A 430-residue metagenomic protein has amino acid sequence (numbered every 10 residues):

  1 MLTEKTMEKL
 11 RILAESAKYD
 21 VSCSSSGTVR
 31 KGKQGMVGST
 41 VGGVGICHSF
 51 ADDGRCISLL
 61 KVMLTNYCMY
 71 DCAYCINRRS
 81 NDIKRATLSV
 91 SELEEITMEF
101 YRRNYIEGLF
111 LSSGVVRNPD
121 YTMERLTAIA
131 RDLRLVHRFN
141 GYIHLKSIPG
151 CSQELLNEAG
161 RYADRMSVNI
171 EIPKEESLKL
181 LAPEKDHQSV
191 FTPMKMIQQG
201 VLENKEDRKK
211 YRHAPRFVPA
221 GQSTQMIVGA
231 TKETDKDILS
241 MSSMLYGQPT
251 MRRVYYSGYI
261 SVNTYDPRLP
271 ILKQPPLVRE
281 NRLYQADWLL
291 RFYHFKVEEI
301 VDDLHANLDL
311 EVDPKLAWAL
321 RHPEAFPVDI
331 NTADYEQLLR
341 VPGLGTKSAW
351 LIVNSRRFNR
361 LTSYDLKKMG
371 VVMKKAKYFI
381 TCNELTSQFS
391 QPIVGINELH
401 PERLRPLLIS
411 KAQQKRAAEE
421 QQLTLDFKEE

Functional and structural regions predicted by a protein language model:
M1-Y67, V372, I380-T381, Q388-Q421 (+1 more regions): Flexible, acidic/Gly-rich N-terminal and inter-domain linker regions that tether and position cofactor-handling modules
L59, C72, L111, V168 (+3 more regions): Conserved, mostly hydrophobic/aromatic
L60-V62, S91-R102, K209-K210: Short, charged beta->alpha transition segments
V62-S91: Canonical Radical SAM [4Fe-4S] cluster-binding loop centered on the CxxxCxxC motif and its immediate flanking residues
E94, R117-I300: Conserved AdoMet/S-adenosylmethionine-binding subsite of the radical SAM
M98-G114, A286: Short Fe-S-cluster ligation motifs
P267-L339, K375-Q414, A418-E430: Long, highly charged, low-complexity intrinsically disordered interaction regions that mediate electrostatic DNA/RNA
